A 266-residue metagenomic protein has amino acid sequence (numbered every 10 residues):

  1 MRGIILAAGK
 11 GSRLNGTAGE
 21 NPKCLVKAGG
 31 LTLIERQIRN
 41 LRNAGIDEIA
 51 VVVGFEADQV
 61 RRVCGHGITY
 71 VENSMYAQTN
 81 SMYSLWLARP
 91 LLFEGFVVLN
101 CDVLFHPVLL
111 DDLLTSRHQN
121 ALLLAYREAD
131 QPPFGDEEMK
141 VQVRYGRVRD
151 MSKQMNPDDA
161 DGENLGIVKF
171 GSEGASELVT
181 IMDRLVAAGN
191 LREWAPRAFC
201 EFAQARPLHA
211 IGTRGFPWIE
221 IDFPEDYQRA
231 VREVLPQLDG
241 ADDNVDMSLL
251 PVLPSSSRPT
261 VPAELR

Functional and structural regions predicted by a protein language model:
M1-G19, V245-E264: N-terminal nucleotide-binding beta1-loop-alpha1 segment
R2-I5, L31-F96, A188, S255-L265: Conserved N-terminal catalytic core of the sugar/cofactor nucleotidyltransferase
E20-E35: Short catalytic helix/loop segments, enriched in acidic residues and glycine and frequently bearing histidine
E94-L104: Short beta-strand-to-loop acidic/aromatic patch adjacent to the donor-nucleotide binding site
H106-L185, V261-R266: Conserved core of the sugar-phosphate nucleotidyltransferase
D183-R197: Donor nucleotide-sugar recognition loop
C200-T213: Catalytic donor-sugar/metal-binding loop of nucleotide-sugar-dependent glycosyltransferases
G212-D222: Active-site donor/metal-binding and catalytic loop motifs of nucleotide-sugar-dependent glycosylation enzymes
